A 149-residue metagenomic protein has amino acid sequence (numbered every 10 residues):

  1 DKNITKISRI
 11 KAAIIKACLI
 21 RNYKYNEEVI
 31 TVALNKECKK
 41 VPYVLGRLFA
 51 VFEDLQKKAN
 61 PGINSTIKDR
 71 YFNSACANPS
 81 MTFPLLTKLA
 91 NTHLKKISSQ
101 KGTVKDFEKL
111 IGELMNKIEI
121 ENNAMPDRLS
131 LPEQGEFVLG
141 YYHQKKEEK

Functional and structural regions predicted by a protein language model:
D1-K149: Intrinsic-disorder/low-complexity detector
